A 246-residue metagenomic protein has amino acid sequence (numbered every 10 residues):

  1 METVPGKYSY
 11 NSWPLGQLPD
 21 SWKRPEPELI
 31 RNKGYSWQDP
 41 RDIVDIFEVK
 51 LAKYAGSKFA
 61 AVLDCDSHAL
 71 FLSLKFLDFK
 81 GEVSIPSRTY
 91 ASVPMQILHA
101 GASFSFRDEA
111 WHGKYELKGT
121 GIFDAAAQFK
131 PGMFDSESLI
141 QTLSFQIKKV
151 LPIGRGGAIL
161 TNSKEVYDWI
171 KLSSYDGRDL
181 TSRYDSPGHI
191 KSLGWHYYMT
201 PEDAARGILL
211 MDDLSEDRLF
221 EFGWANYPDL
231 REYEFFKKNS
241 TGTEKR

Functional and structural regions predicted by a protein language model:
M1-F79, A100, Y198-R246: Conserved PLP-binding active-site segment in aminotransferase class I/II-type PLP enzymes
Y8, F129-P131, I140-R246: Active-site region of PLP-dependent enzymes
G16, L74-M133: PLP-dependent aminotransferase-like
K58, G81, G119, L139 (+1 more regions): Short coil/turn segments at beta-strand junctions that form active-site/ligand-binding loops
V62, I85-P86, I159: Conserved SAM-binding loop
H68, A91-S92, E165: Short alpha-helical
